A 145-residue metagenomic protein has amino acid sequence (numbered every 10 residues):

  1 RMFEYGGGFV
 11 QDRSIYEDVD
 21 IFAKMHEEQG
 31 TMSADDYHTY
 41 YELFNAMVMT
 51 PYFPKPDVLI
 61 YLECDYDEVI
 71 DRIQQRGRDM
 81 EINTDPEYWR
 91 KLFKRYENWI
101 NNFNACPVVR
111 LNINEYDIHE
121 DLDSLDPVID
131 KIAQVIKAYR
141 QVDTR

Functional and structural regions predicted by a protein language model:
R1, L43-T50, N98-W99, Q134-A138: A generic secondary-structure signal
R1-I15, V19-A34: Conserved nucleotide-sensing/catalytic segment adjacent to the nucleotide-binding pocket in NTP-handling enzymes
Y5, M47-K55, Y96-V108: A structural motif corresponding to the C-terminal end of an alpha-helix and its immediate exit/capping segment
F9-Q11, V58-I60, V109-L111: Hydrophobic/aromatic beta-strand patches that form the interior of the parallel beta-sheet core in alpha/beta enzyme
I15-E17, C64-E68, E115-I118: Conserved nucleotide-binding/hydrolysis micro-motifs of P-loop NTPases
I21-R95: A glycine- and Lys/Arg-enriched "phosphate-lid" helix/loop adjacent to the NTP-binding pocket of small-molecule kinases
I70-R145: NTP-dependent small-molecule kinase module
